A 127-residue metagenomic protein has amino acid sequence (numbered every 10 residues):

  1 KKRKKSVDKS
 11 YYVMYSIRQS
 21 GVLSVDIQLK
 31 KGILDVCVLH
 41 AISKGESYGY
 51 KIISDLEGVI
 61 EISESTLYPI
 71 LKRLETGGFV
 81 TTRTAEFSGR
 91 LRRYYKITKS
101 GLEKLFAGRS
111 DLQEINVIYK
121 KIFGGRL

Functional and structural regions predicted by a protein language model:
K1-K9: Intrinsically disordered, low-complexity polyampholyte segments enriched for Lys and acidic residues
K5, V13, S20-G21, F106-L127: Amphipathic alpha-helical dimerization/coiled-coil segments that flank or bridge DNA-binding/regulatory modules
S24-I27, T82-T84: Short beta-strand/turn micro-motifs at beta-sheet edges
D26-Y68: N-terminal helix-turn-helix DNA-binding core of bacterial DNA-binding proteins
A41, R83, K104-L105: Residues that scaffold the ATP/ADP-binding catalytic core of kinase and kinase-like folds
P69, R73: Alpha-helical DNA-recognition elements
G77-L91, K96: Beta-hairpin "wing" of winged helix-turn-helix
